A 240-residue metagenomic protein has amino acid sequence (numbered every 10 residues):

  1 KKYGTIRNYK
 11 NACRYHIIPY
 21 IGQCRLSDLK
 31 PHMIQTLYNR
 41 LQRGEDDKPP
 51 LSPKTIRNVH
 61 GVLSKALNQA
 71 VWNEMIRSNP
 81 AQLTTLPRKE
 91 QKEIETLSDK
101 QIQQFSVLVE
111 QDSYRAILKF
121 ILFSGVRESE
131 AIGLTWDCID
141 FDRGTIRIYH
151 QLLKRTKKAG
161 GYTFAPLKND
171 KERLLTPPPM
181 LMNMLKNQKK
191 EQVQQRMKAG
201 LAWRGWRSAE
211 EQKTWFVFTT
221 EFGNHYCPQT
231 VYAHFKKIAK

Functional and structural regions predicted by a protein language model:
K1-V71, P80-L83, T214-V217, Y232 (+1 more regions): Short, Lys/Arg-enriched alpha-helical recognition elements, typified by the DNA-recognition helix
L29, L86-K89, Y149-Q151, M180 (+1 more regions): Generic beta-structure capping elements
T36-N39, E93-E95, K154-A159: Short acidic/His/Gly/Ser-rich catalytic and metal-binding motifs that mark active-site loops of diverse hydrolases
P49-P53, R57-V59, W72-W136, F141-D142 (+4 more regions): Basic, Lys/Arg- and aromatic-enriched nucleic-acid-binding interface segment
A70-P80, F141-T145, H150, K154-K157 (+1 more regions): Proline-centered turn/helix-capping motifs that create local helix->coil transitions or kinks
Q103, K157-E172: Surface-exposed acidic, glycine/proline-enriched linker/cap segments that occur as 15-30-residue helix-coil
T145-R147, A165-N187, G205-F235: C-terminal catalytic core of Y-nucleophile DNA break-rejoin enzymes
